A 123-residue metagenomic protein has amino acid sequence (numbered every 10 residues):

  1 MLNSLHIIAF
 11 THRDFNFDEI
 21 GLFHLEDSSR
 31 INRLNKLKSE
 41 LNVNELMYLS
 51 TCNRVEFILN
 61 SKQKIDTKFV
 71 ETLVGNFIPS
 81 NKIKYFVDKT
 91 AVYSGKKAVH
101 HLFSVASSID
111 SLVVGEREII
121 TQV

Functional and structural regions predicted by a protein language model:
M1-V123: N-terminal ligand-binding/catalytic initiation module
